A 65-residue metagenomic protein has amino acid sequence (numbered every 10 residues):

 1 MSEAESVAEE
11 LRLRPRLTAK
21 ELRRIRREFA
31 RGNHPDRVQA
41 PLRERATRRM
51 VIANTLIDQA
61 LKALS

Functional and structural regions predicted by a protein language model:
M1-S65: N-terminal J-domain/J-like co-chaperone modules of DnaJ/Hsp40 proteins
